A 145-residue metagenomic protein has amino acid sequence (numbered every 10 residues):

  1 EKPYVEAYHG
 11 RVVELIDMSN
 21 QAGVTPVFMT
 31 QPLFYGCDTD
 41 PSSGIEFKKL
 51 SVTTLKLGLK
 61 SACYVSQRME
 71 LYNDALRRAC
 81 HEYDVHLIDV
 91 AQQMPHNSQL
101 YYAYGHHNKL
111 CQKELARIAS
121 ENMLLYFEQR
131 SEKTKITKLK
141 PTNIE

Functional and structural regions predicted by a protein language model:
E1-R78, P95-S98, S131-N143: Serine-dependent acyl-ester chemistry module
Y8, H86, Y101-P141: Histidine-centered active-site loop/cap adjacent to the catalytic His in serine esterases/O-acetyl transfer systems
M18, A75-Y83, I118, N122: Alpha-helical structural signal in soluble globular domains
V24, D84-V85: Short glycine/serine/threonine/alanine-rich loop segments
H86-S98: Active-site-adjacent bridging/hinge elements
